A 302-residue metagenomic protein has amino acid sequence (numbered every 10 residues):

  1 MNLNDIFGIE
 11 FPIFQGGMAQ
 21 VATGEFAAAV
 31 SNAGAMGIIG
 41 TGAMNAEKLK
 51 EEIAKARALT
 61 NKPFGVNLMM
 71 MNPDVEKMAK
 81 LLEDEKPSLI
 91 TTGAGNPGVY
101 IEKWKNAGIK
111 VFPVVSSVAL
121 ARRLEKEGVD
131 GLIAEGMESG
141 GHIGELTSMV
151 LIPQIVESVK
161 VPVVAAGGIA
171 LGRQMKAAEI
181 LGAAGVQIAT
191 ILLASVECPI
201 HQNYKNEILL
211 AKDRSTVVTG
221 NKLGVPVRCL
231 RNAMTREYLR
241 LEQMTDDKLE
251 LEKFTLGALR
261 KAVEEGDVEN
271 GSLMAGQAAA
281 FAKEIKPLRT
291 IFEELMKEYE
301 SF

Functional and structural regions predicted by a protein language model:
M1-H142, L146-P162: Active-site entrance/lid segments in N-terminal catalytic domains of soluble metabolic enzymes
V21, I169-A170: Residue-level detector of alpha-helix initiation sites
M149-K160, V164, A170-F302: Conserved active-site-proximal phosphate/metal-binding subdomains
